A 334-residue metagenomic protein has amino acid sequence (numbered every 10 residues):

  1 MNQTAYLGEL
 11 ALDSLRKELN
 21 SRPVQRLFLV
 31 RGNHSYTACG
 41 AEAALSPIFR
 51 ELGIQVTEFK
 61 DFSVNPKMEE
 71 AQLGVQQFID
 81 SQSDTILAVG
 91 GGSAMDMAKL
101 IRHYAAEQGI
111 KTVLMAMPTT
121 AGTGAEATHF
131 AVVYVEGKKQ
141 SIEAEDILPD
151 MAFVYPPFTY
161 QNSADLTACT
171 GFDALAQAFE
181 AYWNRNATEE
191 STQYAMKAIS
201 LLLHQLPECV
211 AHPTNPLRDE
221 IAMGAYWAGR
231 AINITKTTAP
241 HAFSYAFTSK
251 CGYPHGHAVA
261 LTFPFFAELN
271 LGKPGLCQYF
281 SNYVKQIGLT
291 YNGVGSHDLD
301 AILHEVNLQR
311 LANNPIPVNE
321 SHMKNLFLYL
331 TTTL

Functional and structural regions predicted by a protein language model:
M1-T85: ATP/NTP phosphate-donor binding region
L12-L15, A38-G40, M68-E69, S93-L100 (+2 more regions): Short glycine/serine/threonine-rich phosphate/pyrophosphate-binding segments that cradle anionic phosphate groups
S63-N65, S93, I101-Y104, T119-T123 (+2 more regions): Acidic, glycine-rich active-site loops and adjacent beta-strand->loop/helix elements that engage anionic groups
F78-T119, F243: A short, small-residue-rich loop immediately preceding and capping a beta-strand
Y104-E190, C277-Y279: A glycine/threonine-rich phosphate-anchoring loop and its flanking beta-alpha core in nucleotide/phosphate-binding
A181, R185-N282: Active-site segments that bind and position negatively charged phosphate/pyrophosphate groups
L276-L334: C-terminal charged capping/lid subdomain of soluble metabolic enzymes
